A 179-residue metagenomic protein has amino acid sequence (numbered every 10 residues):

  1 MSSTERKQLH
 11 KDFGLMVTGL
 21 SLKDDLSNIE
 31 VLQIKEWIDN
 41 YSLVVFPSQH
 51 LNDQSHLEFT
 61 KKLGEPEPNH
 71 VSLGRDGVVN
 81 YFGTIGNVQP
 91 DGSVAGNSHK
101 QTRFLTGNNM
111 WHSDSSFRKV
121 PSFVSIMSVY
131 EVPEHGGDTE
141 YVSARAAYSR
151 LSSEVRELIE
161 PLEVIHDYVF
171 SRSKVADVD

Functional and structural regions predicted by a protein language model:
S2-D179: Non-heme Fe(II) oxygenase catalytic core, chiefly the N-lobe of the double-stranded beta-helix
